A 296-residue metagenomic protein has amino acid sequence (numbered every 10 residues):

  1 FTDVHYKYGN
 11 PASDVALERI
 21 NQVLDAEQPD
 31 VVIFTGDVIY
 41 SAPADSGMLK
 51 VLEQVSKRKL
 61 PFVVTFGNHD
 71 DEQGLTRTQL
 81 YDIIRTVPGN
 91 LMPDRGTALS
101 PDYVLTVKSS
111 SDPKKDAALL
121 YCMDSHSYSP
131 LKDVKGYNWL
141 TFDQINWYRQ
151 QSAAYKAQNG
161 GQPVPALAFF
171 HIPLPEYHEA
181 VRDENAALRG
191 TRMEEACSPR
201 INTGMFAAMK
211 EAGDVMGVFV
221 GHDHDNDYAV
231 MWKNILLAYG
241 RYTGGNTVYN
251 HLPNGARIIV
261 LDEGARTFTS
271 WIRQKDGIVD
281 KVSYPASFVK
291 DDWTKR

Functional and structural regions predicted by a protein language model:
F1-K50, Q54: N-terminal active-site segment of His-dependent metallophosphoesterases
F1-Y8, A117-H126, F169, L236-Y242: Active-site-proximal beta-strand elements of phosphoester/diester hydrolases
D3, I20, V32, D37 (+8 more regions): Divalent metal-coordination and catalytic microenvironments
K7-G9, Y40-D45, V64-L75, Y128-L131 (+3 more regions): Active-site environment of divalent metal-dependent phosphoester hydrolases
E27-D30, L119, V134-D227: His/acidic metal-ligating clusters that form di-metal
L49-G161, R257-V260: Extended active-site neighborhood of metal-dependent phosphoesterases/phosphodiesterases
V51-P61, P88-G89, A187, D227-T243: Short, electropositive alpha-helical surface patch
T106-K114, L120, M205-A212, N226-R296: Binuclear metal-dependent phosphoesterase catalytic core
